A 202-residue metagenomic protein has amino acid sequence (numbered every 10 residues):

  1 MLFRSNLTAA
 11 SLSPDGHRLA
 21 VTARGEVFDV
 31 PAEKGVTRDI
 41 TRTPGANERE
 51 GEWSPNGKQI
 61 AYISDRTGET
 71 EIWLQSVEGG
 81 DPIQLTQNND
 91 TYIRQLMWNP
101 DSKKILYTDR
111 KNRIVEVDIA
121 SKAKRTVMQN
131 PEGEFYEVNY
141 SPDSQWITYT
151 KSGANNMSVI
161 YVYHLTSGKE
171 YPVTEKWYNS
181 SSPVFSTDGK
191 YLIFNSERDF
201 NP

Functional and structural regions predicted by a protein language model:
M1-N6, P31-R49, S54, S64-D65 (+5 more regions): Multi-bladed beta-propeller domains
F3, S152, N195-P202: Short, conserved, GDST-rich strand-edge loop motifs in beta-rich repeat architectures
P14-D15, P55-N56, P100-D101, P142-D143 (+1 more regions): Residue-level detector of Asp-centered blade-edge/turn motifs that repeat once per structural unit in beta-propeller
L19, I60-A61, S102-I105, S144-I147 (+1 more regions): Hydrophobic beta-strand positions that form the internal "hydrophobic ladder" of WD40/Gbeta-like beta-propeller blades
